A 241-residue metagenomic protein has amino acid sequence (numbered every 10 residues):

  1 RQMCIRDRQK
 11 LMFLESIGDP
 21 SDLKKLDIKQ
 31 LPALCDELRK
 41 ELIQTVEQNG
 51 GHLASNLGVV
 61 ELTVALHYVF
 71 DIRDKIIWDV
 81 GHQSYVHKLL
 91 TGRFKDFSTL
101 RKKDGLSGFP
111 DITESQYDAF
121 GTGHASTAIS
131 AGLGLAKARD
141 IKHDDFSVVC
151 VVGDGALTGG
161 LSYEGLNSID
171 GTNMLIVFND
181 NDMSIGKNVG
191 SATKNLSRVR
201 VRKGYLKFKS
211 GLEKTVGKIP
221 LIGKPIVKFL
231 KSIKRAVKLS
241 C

Functional and structural regions predicted by a protein language model:
R1-I5: Short, small-residue-biased leader/transition segments that mark boundaries at the very start of proteins
R6-T91: N-terminal amphipathic, basic-rich helices that act as targeting or association modules
F13-D19, E41-T45, L106-D118, T215-F229 (+1 more regions): Gly-rich Lys/Arg/Thr-decorated short loops/hinges at beta-loop-alpha junctions or inter-strand turns that position
L31-C35, S55-V59, H124-A128, S162 (+4 more regions): Generic structural signal for well-ordered, non-membrane alpha-helical segments in soluble metabolic enzymes
D36, K40-E47, D71-I72, K102-G105 (+4 more regions): Generic secondary-structure signature for well-ordered alpha-helical cores
H52-T172: Cofactor-binding active-site loop characterized by glycine-rich and histidine/acidic residues
G159-N179, A192-R200: A short alpha/beta connector and helix-capping loop motif
N181-C241: Long, well-ordered, tryptophan-enriched scaffold segments
